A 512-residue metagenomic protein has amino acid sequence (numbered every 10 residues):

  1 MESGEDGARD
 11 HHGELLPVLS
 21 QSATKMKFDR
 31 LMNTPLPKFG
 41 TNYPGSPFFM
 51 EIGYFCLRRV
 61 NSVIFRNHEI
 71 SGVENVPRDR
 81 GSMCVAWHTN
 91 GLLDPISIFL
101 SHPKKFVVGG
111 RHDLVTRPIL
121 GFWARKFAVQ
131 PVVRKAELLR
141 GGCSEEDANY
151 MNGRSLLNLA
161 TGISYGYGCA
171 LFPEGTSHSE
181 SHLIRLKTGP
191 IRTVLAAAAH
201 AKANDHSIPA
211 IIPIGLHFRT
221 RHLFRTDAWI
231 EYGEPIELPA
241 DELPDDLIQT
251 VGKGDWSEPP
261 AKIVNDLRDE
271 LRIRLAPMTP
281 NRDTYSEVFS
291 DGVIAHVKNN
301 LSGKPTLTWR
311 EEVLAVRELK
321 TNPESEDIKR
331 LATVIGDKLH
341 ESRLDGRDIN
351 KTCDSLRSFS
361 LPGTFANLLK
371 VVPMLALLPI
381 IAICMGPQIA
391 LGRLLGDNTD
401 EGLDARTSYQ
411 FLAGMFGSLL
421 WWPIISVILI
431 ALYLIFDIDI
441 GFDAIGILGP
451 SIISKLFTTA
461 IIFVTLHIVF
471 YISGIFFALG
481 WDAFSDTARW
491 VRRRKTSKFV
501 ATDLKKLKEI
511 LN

Functional and structural regions predicted by a protein language model:
M1-G81, W87-L92, S101-V107, R111 (+4 more regions): Membrane-interfacial terminal anchoring regions of lipid-handling membrane enzymes
P95-I96, S181-L183, L223-F224: A short acidic (Asp/Glu
L114-V115: E2/UBC-UEV (E2-variant) core
F127-E137, G141-E145, L156: A charged nuclease-like catalytic/ligand-binding cleft shared by nucleic-acid processing domains
E137-R140, G175-S179, E237-P239: A short, flexible beta-alpha/helix-coil linker loop
L156-I191: Catalytic-site beta-strand/loop segments enriched in glycine and acidic/polar residues
G189-H200: An active-site-proximal "capping" alpha-helix that borders the catalytic cofactor pocket
